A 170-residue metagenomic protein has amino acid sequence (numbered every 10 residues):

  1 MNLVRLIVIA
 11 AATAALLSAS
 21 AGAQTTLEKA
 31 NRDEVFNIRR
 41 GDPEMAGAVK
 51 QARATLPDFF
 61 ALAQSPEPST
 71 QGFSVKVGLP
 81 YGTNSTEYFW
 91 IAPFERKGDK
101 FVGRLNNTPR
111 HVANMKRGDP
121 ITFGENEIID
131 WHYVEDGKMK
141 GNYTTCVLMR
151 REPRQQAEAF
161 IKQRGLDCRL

Functional and structural regions predicted by a protein language model:
M1-V8: Bacterial N-terminal signal peptides that target proteins for export
V8-S18: Bacterial N-terminal signal peptides
A19-W90, E95-L170: Mixed-charge, low-complexity intrinsically disordered regions
